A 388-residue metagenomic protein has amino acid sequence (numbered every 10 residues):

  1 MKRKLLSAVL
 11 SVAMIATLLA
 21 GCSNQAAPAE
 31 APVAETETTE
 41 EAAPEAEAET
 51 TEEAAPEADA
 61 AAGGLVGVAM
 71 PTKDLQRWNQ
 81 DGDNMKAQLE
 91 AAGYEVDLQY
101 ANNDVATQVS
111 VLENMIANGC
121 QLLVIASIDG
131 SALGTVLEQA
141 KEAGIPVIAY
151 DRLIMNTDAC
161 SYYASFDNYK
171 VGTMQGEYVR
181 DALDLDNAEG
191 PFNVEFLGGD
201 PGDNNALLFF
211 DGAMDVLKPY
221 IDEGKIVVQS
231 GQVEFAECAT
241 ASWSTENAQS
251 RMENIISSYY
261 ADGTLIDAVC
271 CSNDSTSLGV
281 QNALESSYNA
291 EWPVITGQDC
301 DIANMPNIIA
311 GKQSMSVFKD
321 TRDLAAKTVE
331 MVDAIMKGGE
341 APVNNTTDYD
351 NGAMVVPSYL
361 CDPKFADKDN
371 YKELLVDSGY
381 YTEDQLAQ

Functional and structural regions predicted by a protein language model:
K2-L5, C22-Q388: A residue-level marker of the well-folded mature domains of exported/periplasmic proteins
R3-A13: Sec-dependent N-terminal signal peptides
I15-A16, G93: Residues in and immediately flanking transmembrane alpha helices
T17-G21: C-terminal motif of bacterial Sec signal peptides marking the signal peptidase cleavage site
